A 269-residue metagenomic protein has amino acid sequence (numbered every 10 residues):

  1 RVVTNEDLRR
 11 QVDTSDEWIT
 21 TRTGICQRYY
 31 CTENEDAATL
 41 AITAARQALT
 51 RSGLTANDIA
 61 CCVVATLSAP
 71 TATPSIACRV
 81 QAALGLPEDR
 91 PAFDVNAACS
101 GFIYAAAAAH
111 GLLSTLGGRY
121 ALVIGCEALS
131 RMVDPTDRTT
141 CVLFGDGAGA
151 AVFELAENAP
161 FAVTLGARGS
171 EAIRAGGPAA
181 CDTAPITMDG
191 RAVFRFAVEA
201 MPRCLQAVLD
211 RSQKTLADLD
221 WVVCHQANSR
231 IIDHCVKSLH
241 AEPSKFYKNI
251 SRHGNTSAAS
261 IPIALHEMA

Functional and structural regions predicted by a protein language model:
R1-N34, D137-E199, R203-Q206: Condensing-enzyme catalytic core mediating Claisen C-C bond formation in acyl metabolism
V12-T21, T71-G85, L122-L129, A175-A179 (+1 more regions): Acidic-glycine-rich active-site phosphate/pyrophosphate-binding loop
A38, I42-A45, L49, S68-A69 (+4 more regions): Claisen-condensing/thiolase-fold acyl-transfer catalytic domains that form or cleave C-C bonds in fatty acid
A44-A60, R203-D220, M268-A269: Phosphate/pyrophosphate-binding loops at sites that engage ATP/ADP/AMP, CoA/4′-phosphopantetheine, polyphosphate
R51, T55-E88: Anion-binding (especially nucleotide phosphate/pyrophosphate-binding) glycine-rich loop and adjoining beta-alpha core
A65-P70, A97-S100, G125-S130, A156 (+2 more regions): Acidic, glycine-rich active-site loops and adjacent beta-strand->loop/helix elements that engage anionic groups
S114-G145: Flexible, glycine-rich active-site loops centered on histidine and acidic residues that chelate a metal or position
